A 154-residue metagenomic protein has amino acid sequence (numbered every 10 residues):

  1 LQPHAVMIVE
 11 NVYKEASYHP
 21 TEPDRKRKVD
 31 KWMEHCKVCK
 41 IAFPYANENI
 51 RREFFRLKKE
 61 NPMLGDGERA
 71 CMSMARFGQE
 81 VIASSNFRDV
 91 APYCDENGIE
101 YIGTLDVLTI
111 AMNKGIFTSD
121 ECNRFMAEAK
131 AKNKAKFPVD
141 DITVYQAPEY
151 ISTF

Functional and structural regions predicted by a protein language model:
L1-E80, R124, D141-F154: Active-site-proximal, substrate-binding regions of enzyme catalytic domains and RNA-binding/basic surfaces
S84-S85: Short beta-strand scaffold positions
R88-F154: Acidic, PIN/NYN-like endoribonuclease modules and their adjacent C-terminal/linker elements
